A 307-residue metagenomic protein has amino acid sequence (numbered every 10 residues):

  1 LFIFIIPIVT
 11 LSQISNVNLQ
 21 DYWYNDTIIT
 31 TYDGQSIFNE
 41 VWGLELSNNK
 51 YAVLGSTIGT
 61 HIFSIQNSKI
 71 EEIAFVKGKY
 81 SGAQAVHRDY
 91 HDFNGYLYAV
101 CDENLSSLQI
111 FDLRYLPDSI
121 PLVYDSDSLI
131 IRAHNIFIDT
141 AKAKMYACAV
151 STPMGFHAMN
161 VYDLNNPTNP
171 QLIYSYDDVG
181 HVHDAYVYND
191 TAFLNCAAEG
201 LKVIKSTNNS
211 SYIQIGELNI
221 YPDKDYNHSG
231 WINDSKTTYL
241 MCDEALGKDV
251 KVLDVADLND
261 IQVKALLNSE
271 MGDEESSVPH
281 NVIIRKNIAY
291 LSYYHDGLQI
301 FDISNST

Functional and structural regions predicted by a protein language model:
L1-S15: Bacterial Sec-dependent N-terminal signal peptides
S12-T307: Feature marking well-ordered beta-strand scaffolds used for ligand recognition
